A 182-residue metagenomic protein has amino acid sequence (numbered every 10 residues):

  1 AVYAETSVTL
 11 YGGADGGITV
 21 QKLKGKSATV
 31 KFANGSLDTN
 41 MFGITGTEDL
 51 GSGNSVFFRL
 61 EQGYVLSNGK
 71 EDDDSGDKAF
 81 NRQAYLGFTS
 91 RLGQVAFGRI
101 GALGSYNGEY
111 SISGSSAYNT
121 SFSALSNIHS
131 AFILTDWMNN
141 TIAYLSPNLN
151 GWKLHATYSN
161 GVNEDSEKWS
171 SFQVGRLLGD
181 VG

Functional and structural regions predicted by a protein language model:
E5-V20, T29-G161, S166-K168, G175-D180: Outer membrane beta-barrel
